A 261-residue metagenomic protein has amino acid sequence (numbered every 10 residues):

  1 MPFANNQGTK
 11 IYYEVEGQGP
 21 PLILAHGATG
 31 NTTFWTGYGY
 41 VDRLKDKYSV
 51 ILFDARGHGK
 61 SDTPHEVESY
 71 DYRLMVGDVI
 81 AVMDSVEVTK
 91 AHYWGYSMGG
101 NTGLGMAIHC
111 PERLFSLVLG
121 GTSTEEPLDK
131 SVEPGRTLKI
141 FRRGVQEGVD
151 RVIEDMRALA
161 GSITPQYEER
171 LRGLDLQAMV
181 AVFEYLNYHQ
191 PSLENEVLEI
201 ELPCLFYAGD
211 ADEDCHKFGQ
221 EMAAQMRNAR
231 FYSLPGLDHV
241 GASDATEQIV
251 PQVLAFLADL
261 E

Functional and structural regions predicted by a protein language model:
T9-D62: Conserved HGGG/HGGXW glycine-rich cap/lid loop of the alpha/beta-hydrolase fold
D42-K45, I51-H92: Active-site loop/oxyanion-hole signature of alpha/beta-hydrolase fold enzymes
G95, G99, G103: Gly/Ala-rich beta-loop-alpha elbow adjacent to hydrolase catalytic centers
L104-H109, F115-E147: Flexible "cap/lid" loop of the alpha/beta hydrolase fold
L128-V132, Q146-E196: Conserved alpha/beta-hydrolase catalytic His-Asp/Glu region
I200, F206-A208: Short beta-strand/loop motif that positions the catalytic acidic residue of the alpha/beta-hydrolase fold
E213-F218: Conserved alpha/beta-hydrolase "acid-adjacent" motif
A229, S233-E261: Catalytic active-site module of serine/aspartate enzymes centered on a nucleophile-bearing elbow/loop
